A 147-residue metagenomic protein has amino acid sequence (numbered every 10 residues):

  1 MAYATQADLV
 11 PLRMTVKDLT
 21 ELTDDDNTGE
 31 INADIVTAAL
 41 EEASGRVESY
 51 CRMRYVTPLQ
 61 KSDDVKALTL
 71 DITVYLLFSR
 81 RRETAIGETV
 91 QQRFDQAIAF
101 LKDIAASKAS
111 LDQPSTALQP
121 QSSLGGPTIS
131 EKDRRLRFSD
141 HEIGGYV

Functional and structural regions predicted by a protein language model:
M1-V65, G126-V147: Conserved short "hinge" loops at termini or chain/domain junctions
S49, M53, V65-I86: Ordered, amphipathic secondary-structure segments that act as subunit-interaction surfaces in large macromolecular
Y75-V147: Short loop/turn elements at secondary-structure junctions
